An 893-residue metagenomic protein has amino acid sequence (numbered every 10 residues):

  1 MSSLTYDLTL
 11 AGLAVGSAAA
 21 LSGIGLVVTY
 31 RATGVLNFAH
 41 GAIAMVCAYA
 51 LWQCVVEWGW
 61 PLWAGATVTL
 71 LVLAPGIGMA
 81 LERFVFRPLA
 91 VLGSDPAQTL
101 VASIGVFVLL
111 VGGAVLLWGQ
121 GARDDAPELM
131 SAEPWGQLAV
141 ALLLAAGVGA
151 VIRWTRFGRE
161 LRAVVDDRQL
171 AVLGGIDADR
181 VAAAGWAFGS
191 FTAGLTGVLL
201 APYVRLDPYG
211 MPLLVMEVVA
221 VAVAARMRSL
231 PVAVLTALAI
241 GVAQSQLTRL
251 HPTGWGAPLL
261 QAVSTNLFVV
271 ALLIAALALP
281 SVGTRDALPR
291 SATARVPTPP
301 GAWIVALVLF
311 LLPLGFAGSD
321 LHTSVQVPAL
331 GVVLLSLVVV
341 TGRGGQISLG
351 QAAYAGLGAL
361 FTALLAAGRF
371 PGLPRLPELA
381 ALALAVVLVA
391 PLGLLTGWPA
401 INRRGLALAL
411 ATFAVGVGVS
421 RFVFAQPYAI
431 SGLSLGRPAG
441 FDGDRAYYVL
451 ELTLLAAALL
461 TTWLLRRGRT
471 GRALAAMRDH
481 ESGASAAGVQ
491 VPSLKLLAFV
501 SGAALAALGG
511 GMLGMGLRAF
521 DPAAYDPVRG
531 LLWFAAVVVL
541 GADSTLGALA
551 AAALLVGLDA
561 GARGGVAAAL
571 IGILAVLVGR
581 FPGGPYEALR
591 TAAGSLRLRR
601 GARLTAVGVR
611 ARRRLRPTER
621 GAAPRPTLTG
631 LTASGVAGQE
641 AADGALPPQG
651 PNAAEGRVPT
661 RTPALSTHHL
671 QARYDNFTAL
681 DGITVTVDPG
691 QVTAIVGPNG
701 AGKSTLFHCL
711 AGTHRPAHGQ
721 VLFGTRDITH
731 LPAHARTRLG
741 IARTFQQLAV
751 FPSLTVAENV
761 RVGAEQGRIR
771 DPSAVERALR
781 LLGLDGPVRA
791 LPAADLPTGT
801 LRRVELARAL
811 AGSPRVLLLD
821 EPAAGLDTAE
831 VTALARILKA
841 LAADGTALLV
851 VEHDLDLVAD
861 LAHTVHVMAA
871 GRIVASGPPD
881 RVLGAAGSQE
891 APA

Functional and structural regions predicted by a protein language model:
V15-A18, S22, G41-A44, V91-A126 (+8 more regions): Transmembrane alpha-helices and adjacent helix-loop boundaries
V696-P698: The feature captures the beta-strand-to-loop junction immediately N-terminal to the Walker
A711: Helix-to-loop junction immediately C-terminal to a conserved catalytic motif
G719-R726, L739: Conserved ABC transporter NBD signature motif
S813: Conserved catalytic motifs of ABC-family nucleotide-binding domains
L817-E821: Catalytic Walker B motif of ABC-type/P-loop ATPase nucleotide-binding domains
V858-D860: A short, surface-exposed alpha-helical micro-motif characterized by mixed small hydrophobic and charged/polar residues
